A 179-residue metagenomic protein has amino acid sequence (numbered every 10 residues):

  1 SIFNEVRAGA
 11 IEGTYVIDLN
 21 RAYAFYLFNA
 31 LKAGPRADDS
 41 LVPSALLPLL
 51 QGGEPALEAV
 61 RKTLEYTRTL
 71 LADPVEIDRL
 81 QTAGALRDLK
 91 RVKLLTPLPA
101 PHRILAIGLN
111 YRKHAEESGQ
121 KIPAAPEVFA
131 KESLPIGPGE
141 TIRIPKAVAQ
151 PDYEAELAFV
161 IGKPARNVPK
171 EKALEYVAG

Functional and structural regions predicted by a protein language model:
S1-P126: N-terminal non-catalytic cap/leader segment that marks the start of a structured domain
L95, A100-G179: Glycine-enriched loop-and-adjacent helix/strand subsegments that border the catalytic/binding cleft of enzyme cores
